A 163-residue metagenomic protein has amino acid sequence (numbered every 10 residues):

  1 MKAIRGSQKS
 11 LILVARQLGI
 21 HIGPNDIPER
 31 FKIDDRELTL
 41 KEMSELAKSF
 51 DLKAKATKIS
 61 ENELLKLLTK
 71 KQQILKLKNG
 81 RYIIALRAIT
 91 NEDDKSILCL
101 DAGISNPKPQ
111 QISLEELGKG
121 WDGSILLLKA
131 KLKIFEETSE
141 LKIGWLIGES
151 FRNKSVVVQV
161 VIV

Functional and structural regions predicted by a protein language model:
M1-V163: Membrane-integrated ABC transporters
